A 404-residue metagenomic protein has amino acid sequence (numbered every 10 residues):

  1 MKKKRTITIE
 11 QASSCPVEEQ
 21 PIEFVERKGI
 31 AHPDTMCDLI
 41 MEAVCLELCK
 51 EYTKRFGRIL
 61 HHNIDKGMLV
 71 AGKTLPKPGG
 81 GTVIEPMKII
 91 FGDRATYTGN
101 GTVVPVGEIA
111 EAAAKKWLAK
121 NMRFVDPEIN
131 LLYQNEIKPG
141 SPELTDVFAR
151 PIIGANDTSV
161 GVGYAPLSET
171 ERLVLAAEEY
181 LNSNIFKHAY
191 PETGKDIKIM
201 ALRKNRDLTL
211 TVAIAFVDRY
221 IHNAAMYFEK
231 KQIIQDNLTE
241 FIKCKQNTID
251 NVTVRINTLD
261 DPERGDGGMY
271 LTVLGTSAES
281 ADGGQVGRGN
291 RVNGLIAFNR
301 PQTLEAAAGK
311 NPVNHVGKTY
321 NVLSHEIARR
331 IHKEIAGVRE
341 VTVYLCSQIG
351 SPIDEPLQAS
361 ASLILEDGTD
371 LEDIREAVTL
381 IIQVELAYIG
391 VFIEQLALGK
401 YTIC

Functional and structural regions predicted by a protein language model:
M1-R58: N-terminal, positively charged regions that mediate nucleic acid binding
K3-V25, V147-G154, K204-I214, G289-T303: N-terminal, Lys/Arg- and Ser/Thr-rich interaction peptides
E26, M87-R94, L210-I221, L304-G309 (+1 more regions): Short, hydrophobic beta-strand segments
K50-E128: Glycine-rich, N-terminal phosphate-binding loop and its surrounding beta-alpha-beta segment
E111-D260: Glycine-rich, mobile lid/loop segments that gate access to catalytic sites or pores
N205-T209, E263-M269, P352-Q358: A short, glycine/Asx- and small/polar-enriched loop/turn that sits immediately N-terminal to a beta-strand
I233-T303, A308-H332: Long, well-ordered mid-to-C-terminal structural blocks that present hydrophobic/aromatic surfaces
K333-C404: Internal helix-turn-beta structural module
